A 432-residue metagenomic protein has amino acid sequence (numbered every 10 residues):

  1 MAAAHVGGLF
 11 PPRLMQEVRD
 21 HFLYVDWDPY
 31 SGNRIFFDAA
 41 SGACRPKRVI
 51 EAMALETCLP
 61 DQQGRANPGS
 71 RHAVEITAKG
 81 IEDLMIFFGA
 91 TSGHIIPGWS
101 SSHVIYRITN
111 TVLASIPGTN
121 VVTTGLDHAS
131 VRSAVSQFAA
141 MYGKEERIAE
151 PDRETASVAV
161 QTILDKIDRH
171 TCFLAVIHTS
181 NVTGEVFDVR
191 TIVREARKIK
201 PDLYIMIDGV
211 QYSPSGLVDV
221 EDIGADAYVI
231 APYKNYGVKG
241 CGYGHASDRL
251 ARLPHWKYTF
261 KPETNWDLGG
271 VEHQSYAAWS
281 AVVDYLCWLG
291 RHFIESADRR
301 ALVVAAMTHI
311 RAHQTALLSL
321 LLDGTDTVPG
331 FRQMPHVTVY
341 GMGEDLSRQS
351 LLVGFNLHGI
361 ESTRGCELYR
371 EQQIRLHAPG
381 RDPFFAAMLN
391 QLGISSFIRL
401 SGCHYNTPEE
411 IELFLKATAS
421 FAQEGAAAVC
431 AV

Functional and structural regions predicted by a protein language model:
M1-V432: Pyridoxal 5′-phosphate
